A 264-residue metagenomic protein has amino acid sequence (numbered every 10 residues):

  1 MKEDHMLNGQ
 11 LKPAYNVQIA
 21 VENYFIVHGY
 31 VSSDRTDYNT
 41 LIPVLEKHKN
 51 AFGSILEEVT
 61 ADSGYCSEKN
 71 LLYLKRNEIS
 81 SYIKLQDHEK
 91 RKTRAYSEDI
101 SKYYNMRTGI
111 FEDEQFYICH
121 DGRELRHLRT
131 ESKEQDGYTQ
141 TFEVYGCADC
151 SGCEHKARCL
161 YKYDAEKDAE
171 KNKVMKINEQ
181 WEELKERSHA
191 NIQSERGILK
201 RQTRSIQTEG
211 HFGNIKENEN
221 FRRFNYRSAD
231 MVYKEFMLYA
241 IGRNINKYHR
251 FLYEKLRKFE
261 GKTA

Functional and structural regions predicted by a protein language model:
M1-A264: Anion-binding and metal-coordination hotspots
